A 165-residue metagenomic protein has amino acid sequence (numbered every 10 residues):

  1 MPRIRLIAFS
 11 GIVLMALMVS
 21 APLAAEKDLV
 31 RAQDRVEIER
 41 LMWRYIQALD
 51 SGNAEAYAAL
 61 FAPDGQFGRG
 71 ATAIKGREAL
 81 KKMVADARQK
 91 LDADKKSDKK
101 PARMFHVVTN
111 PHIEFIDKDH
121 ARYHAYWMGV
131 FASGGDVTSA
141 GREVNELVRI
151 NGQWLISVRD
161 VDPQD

Functional and structural regions predicted by a protein language model:
M1-G11: Bacterial N-terminal signal peptides that target proteins for export
V13-A21: Hydrophobic h-region of N-terminal signal peptides that target proteins for export in Gram-negative bacteria
P22-S51, E55-L60: Short, low-complexity N-terminal intrinsically disordered segments enriched in polar/charged residues
E26, H120-H124, A140-D165: Short beta-strand edge/turn micro-motifs at domain boundaries
L49, F61, W127-G129, D160-P163: Short beta-strand segments enriched in hydrophobic/aromatic residues within well-folded beta-rich domains
A54-Y126: A solvent-exposed, acidic/Ser-Thr-rich amphipathic alpha-helical stretch
V108-I113, G129, R142-V148: Hydrophobic/aromatic beta-strand elements that line small-molecule binding cavities or substrate pockets in beta-rich
G129-S139: Short, cysteine-centered beta-strand-loop-beta hairpins and adjacent loop/turn segments enriched in charged/polar
